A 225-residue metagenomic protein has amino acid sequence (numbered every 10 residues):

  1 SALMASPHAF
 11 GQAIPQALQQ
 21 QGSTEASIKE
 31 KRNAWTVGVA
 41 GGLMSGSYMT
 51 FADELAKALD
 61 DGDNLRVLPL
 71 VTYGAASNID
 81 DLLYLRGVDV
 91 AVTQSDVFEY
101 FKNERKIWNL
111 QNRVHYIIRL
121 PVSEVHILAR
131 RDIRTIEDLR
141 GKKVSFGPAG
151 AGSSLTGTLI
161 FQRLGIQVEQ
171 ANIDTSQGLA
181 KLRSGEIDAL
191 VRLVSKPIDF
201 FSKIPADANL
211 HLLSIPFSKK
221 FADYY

Functional and structural regions predicted by a protein language model:
S1-L68, Q111-R113: N-terminal hydrophobic or amphipathic helices and topogenic motifs
A34-D61, S123-S184: Bilobed "Venus flytrap"/periplasmic-binding protein-like clamshell domains and structurally analogous long
N64-L65, G87-D89, G141-K142, I187-D188: Loop/turn elements at helix/coil->beta-strand transitions in domains of secreted/extracellular proteins
R66-S77: Early extracytoplasmic/lumenal segment of secretory-pathway proteins
L68-P69, D89-T93, H126-L128, F146-G147 (+1 more regions): Structural recognition of the beta-strand scaffold that forms the well-ordered cores of secreted hydrolase catalytic
L82-L85: Membrane helical hairpin/interfacial module
S95-D96, E104-R105, Q167-Y225: Pocket-lining segment of extracytoplasmic ligand-binding domains
W108-L120: A structural signal for short loop-to-beta-strand junctions that line the ligand-binding cleft of periplasmic/secreted
